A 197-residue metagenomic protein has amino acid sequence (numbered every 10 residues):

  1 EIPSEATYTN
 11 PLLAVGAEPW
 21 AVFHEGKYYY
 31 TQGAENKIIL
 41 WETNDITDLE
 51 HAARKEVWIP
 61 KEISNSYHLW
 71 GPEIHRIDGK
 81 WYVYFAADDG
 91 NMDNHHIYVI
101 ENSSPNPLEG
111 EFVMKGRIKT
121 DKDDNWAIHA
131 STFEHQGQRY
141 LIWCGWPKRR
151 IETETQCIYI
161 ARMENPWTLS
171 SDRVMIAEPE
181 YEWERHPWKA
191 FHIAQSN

Functional and structural regions predicted by a protein language model:
E1-N197: Carbohydrate-active catalytic/glycan-binding domains of CAZyme proteins, especially the secreted or lumenal ectodomains
